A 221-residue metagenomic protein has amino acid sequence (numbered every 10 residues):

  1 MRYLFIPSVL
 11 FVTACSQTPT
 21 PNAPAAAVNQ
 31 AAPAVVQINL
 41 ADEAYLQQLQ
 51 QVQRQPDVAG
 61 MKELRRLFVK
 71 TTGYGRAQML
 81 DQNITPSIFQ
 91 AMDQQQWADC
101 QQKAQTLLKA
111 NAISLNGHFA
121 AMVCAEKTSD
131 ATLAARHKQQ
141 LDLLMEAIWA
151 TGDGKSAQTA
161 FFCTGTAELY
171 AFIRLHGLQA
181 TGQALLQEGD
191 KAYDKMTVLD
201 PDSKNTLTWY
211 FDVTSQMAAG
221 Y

Functional and structural regions predicted by a protein language model:
V12-A14: C-terminal motif of bacterial Sec signal peptides marking the signal peptidase cleavage site
S16-T18: Bacterial signal peptide processing site
T20-D99, L144, I148, S156-Y221: N-terminal alpha-helical interaction modules that lie
D81, L115-N116: Helix-start (N-cap) detector for alpha-helical repeat units in TPR-like alpha-solenoids, especially tetratricopeptide
I84, H118-A121: TPR repeat positional signature
I113-S114, I148: Residue-level recognition of tetratricopeptide repeat
E126-W149: TPR/TPR-like (Sel1-like) alpha-helical repeat modules
